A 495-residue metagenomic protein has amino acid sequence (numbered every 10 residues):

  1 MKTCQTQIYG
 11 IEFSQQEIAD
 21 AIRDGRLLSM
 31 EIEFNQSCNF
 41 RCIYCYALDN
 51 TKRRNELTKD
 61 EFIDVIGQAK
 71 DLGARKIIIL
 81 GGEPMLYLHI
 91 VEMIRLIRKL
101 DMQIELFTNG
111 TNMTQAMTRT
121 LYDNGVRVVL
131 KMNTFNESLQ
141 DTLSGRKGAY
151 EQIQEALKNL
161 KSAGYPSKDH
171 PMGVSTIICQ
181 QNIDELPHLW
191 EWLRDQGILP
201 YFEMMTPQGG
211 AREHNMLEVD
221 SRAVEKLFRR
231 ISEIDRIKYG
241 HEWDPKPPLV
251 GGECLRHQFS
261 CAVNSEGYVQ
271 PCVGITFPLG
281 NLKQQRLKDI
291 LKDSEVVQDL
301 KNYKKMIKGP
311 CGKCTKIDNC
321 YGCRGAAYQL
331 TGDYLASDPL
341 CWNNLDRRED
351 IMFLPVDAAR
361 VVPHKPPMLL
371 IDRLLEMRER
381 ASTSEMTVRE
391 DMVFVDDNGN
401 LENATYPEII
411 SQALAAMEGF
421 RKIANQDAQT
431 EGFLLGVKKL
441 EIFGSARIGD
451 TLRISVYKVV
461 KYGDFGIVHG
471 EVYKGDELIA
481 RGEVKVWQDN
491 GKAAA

Functional and structural regions predicted by a protein language model:
M1-Q15, A21, T276-M352: Flexible mid-to-C-terminal extensions adjoining Fe-S/redox cofactors in radical SAM and related proteins
K2-C4, Y122-Q285: Radical SAM enzyme [4Fe-4S]-AdoMet core and its adjacent flexible, acidic and glycine-rich loops/tails across
K2-R127: Conserved alpha-helical substructure of the radical SAM core
T3-S14, L374, E402-Q426: Active-site helix/loop of acyl-thioester processing domains in fatty-acid/polyketide metabolism, spanning hotdog-fold
R23-D24, G251-L255, K365-P366, Y462: Short loop/turn motifs at secondary-structure junctions and domain boundaries
K365-E402: Catalytic strand-loop segment that frames the active site of acyl-thioester-processing enzymes
T383, A416, A446-G449, R453 (+1 more regions): HotDog/MaoC-like acyl-thioester-processing domains
A416-R453, R481-E483: Hydrophobic beta-strand-centered segment that forms part of the acyl-chain substrate-binding groove
